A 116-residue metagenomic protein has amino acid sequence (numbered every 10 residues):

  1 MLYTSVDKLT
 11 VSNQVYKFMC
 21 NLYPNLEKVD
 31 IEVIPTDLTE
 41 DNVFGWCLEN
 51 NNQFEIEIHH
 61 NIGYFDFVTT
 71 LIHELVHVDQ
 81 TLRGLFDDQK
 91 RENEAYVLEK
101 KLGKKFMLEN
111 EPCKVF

Functional and structural regions predicted by a protein language model:
M1-D7, V29-E40: Hydrophobic or amphipathic, alpha-helical segments that drive membrane association/targeting
V6-K28: Zn2+-dependent metallopeptidase catalytic core
D7, V11, V68, R91: Hydrophobic (often cysteine-bearing) scaffold residues that line and stabilize catalytic clefts of nucleotide/cofactor
V33-E55, Y64: Catalytic zinc-binding patch centered on the HExxH motif and its immediate surroundings that defines zinc-dependent
F54-L71, L85-D87: Short pre-active-site segment immediately N-terminal to the catalytic Zn-binding motif
T70, E74-V78, L82: Catalytic glutamate of the conserved HExxH
D87-F116: Post-HExxH zinc-binding segment in Zn-dependent metallohydrolases
